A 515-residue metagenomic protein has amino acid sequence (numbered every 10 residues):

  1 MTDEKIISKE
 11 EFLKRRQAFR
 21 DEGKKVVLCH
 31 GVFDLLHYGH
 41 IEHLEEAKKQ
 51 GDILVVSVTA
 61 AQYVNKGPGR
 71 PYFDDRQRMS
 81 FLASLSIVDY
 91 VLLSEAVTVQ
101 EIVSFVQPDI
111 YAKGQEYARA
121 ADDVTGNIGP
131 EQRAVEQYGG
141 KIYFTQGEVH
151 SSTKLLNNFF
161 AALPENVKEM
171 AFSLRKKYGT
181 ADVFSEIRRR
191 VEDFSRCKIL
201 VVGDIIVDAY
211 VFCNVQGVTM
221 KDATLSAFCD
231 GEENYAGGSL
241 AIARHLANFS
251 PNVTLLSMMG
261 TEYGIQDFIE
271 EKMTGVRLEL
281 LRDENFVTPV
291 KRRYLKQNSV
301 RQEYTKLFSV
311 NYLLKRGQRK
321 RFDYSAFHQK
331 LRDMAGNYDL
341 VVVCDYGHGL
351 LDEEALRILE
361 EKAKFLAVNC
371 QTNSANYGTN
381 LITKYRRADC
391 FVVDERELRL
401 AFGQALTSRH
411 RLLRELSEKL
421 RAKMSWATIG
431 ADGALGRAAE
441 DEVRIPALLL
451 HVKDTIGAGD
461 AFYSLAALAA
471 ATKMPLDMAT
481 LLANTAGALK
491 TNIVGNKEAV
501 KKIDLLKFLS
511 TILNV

Functional and structural regions predicted by a protein language model:
M1-K176, L509: Nucleotidyltransferase catalytic core that binds NTPs
M1-K24, L174-Q216: Positively charged, low-complexity intrinsically disordered leader regions
K9-K14, G336-N337, C344, L351-R387 (+1 more regions): Conserved phosphate-binding/catalytic region of the ribokinase-like
C29-H40, V202, S226-A236: Short, glycine-rich nucleotide/cofactor-binding loops
V32-F33, D204-I205, Y346, A461: Active-site metal-binding loops of divalent metal-dependent hydrolases
H37-I53, N234-F249, A355-I358: Histidine-anchored nucleotide/phosphate-binding helix
I53-T59, G114-Q115, T254-M259, L366-C370 (+1 more regions): Short internal beta-strands
D208-L340, K362, K501-V515: Conserved N-terminal subdomain of the carbohydrate kinase-like
